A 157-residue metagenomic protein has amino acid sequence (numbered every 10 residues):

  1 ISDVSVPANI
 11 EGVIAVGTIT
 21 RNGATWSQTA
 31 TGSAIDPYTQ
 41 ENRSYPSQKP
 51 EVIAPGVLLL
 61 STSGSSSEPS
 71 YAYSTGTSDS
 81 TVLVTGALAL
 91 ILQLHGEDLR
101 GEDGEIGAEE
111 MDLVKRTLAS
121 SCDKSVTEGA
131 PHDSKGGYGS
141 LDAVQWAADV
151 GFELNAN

Functional and structural regions predicted by a protein language model:
I1-I10: Glycine-rich, charge-decorated loop segments at or immediately adjacent to ligand/cofactor-binding or catalytic sites
N9-V13, N22-A24, T31-K49, Q93-T117: Subtilisin-like serine protease catalytic core
T18-V82: Catalytic-core environment of secreted peptidases
T20, L118, C122, V144-A147: Hydrophobic aliphatic residues
T29-I35, S47, E68, R116 (+4 more regions): Secretory-pathway/membrane protein signature
G56-P131: Hydrolase catalytic cores
S140-N157: Secreted peptidase-domain scaffold signal
